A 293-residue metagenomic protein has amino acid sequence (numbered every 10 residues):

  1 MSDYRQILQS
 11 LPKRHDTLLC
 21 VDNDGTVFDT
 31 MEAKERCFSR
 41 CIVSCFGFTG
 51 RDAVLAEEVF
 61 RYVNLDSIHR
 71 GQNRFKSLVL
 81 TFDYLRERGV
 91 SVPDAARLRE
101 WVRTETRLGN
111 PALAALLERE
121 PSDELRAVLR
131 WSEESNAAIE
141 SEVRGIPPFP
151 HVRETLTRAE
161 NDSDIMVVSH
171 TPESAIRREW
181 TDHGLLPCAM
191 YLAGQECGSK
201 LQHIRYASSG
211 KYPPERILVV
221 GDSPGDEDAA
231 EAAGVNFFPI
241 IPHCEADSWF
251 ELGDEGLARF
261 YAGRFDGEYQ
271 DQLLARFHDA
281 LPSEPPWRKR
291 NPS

Functional and structural regions predicted by a protein language model:
M1-Q9, L19-C20, F60-N64, P121 (+6 more regions): Generic, low-specificity signal for short hydrophobic/alpha-helical stretches with a mild N-terminal bias, encompassing
M1-V21, S44, E58, Y62-V63 (+4 more regions): Non-catalytic pre-domain segments flanking phosphatase-related domains
P12-K34, A230: Asp-based phosphoryl-transfer active-site loop
K13-R14, G50-L55, L185-C188, Y212-P214: Short helix-terminating capping/connector loops at secondary-structure junctions
L18, E57-N64, L117, L129-A137 (+2 more regions): Generic hydrophobic, helix-prone segments enriched in Leu/Val/Ile
F28-S174, E268: Alpha-helical substrate-recognition element adjacent to the catalytic core
R144-D164, T171-S293: C-terminal cap/substrate-recognition subdomain and adjoining C-terminal extension of metal-dependent phosphatase-like
